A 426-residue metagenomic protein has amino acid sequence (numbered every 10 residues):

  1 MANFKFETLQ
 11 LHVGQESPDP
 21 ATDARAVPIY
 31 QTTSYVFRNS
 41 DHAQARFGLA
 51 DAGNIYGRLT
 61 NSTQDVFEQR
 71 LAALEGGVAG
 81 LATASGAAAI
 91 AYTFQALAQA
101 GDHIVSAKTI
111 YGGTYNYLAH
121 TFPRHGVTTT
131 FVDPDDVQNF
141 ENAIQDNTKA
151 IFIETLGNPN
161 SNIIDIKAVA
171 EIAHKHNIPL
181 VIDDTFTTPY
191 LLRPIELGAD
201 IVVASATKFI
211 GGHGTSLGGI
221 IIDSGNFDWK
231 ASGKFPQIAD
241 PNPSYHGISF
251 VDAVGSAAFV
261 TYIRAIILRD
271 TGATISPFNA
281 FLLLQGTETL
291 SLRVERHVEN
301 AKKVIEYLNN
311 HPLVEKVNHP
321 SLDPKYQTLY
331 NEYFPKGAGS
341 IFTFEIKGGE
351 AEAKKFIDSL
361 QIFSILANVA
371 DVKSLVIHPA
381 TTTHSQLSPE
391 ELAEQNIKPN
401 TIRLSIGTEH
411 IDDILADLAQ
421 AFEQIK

Functional and structural regions predicted by a protein language model:
M1-Y30, I221: Short conserved active-site loop signatures built around small residues
G14, P18, L81-N309: Conserved PLP-enzyme active-site core in the AAT-like
N39-A88, G113-H120: Conserved N-terminal alpha-helix of the aminotransferase class I/II PLP-enzyme fold
V78, A119, T128-T129, D146 (+3 more regions): PLP-dependent enzyme catalytic core of the Aspartate aminotransferase-like
L156, T185-T187, L322, K347 (+1 more regions): Active-site beta-loop-alpha junctions enriched in small/polar residues
I222, T343-E345, S405-G407: Short hydrophobic/aromatic beta-strand micro-patches that form the beta-sheet surface supporting nucleotide- or nucleic
T271-T274, F278-A280, Q285-T289, V294-R296 (+4 more regions): Conserved small-domain helix->loop->beta segment predominantly found in fold-type I
